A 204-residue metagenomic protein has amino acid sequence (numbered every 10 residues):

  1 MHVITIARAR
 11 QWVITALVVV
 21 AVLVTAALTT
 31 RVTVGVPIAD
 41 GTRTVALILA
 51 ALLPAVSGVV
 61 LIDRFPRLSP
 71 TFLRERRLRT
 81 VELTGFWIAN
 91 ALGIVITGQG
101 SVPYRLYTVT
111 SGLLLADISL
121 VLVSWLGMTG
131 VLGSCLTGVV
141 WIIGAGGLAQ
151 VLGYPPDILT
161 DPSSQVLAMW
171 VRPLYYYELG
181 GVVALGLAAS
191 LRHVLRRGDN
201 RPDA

Functional and structural regions predicted by a protein language model:
M1-F65, E82-A204: Hydrophobic alpha-helical transmembrane segments of membrane proteins
P70-R76: Short helix-to-coil transition segments within interhelical loops that connect adjacent transmembrane helices
